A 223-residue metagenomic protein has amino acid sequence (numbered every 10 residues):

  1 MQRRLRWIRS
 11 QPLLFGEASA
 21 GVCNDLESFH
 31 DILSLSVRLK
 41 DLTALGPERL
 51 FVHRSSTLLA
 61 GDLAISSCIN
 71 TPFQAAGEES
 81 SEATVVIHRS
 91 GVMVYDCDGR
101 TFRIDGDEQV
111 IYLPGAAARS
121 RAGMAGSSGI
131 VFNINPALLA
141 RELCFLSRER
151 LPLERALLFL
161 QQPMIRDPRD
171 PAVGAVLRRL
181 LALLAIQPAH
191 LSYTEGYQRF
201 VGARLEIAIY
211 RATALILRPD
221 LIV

Functional and structural regions predicted by a protein language model:
M1-V86: N-terminal low-complexity or simple alpha-helical regulatory segments that function as activation/interaction modules
Q2-G21, I32-S36, D96, R100-V223: Alpha-helical bundle regulatory/interaction domains
V52-R54, G91, S128: Residue-level marker for the onset of beta-strands and adjacent loop->beta junctions in well-ordered domains
L63-A118: Well-ordered mid-protein domain cores that form the structural environment of catalytic cofactors
